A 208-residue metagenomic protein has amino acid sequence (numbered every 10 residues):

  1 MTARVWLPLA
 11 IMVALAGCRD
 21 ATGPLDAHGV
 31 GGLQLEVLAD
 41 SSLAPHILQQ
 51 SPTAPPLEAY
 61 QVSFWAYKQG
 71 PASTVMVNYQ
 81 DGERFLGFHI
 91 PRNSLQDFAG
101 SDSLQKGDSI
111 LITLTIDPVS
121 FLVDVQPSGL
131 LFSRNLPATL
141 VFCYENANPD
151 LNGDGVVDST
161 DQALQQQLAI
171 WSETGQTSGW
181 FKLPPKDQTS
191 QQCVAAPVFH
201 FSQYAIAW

Functional and structural regions predicted by a protein language model:
M1-A16: Sec-dependent bacterial lipoprotein signal peptides
L15-A44, W208: Bacterial Sec-dependent N-terminal signal peptides
G31-T74, K106-G175: Proteolytic processing hotspots in large secreted/extracellular or virion-associated proteins and select intracellular
G70, Q80-D81, T113-S120, P184-C193: Short, ordered beta-strand-loop transition motifs
G70-I110: Predominantly extracellular/luminal regions of secreted and cell-surface proteins, especially disulfide-bonded
G175-P185: Surface-exposed loop/edge segments in extracytoplasmic proteins
C193-W208: C-terminal beta-strand-rich structural cap/linker in extracellular carbohydrate-active enzymes
